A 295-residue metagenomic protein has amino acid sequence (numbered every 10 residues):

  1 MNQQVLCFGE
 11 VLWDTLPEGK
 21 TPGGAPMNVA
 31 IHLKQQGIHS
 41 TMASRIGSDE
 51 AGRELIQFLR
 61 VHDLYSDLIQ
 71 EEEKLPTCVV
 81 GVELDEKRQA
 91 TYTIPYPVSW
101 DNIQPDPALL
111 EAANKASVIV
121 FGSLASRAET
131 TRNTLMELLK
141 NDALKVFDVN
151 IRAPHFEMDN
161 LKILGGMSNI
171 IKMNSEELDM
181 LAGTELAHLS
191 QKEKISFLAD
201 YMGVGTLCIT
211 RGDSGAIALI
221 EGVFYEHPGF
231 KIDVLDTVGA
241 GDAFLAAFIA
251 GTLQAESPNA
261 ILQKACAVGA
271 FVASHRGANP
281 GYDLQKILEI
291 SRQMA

Functional and structural regions predicted by a protein language model:
M1-L6, F58-V61, S66-E71, E86-F224 (+1 more regions): Ribokinase/PfkB-type carbohydrate-kinase core domain
M1-Q3, H188-A295: Conserved phosphate-binding/catalytic region of the ribokinase-like
V5, D14-V80, L84-Q89, Y96-S99 (+1 more regions): Substrate-binding N-lobe of the ribokinase-like
G9: Active-site beta-alpha turn of Rossmann-fold NAD(P)-dependent dehydrogenases/reductases
L12-T15, R152, E177-D179, I232-D233: A short, flexible beta-alpha/helix-coil linker loop
T15, T93, M180-G183, F248 (+2 more regions): Residues that scaffold the ATP/ADP-binding catalytic core of kinase and kinase-like folds
P17-G24, E50, P76, H155 (+4 more regions): Residues at secondary-structure transition points
L33, N174, G241: Short, conserved phosphate/pyrophosphate- and ester-handling motifs at nucleotide-, phospho-/glycolipid
